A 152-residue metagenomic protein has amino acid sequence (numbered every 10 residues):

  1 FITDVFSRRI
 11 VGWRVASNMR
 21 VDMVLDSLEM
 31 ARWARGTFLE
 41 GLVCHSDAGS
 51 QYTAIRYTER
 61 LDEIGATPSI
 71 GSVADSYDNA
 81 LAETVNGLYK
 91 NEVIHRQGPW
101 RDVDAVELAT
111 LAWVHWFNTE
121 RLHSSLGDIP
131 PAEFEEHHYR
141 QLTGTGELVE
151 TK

Functional and structural regions predicted by a protein language model:
F1-K152: Charged DNA-binding/catalytic regions of mobile-element recombinases
